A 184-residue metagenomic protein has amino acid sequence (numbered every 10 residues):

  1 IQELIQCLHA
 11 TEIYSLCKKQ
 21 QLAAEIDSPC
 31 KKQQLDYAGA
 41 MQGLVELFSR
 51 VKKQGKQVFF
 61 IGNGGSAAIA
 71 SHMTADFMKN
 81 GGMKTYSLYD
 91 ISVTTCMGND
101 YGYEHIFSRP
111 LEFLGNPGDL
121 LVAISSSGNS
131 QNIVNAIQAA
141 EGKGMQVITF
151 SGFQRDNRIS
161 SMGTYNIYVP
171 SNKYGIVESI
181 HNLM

Functional and structural regions predicted by a protein language model:
I1, M41-L44, A70: Hydrophobic packing residues in well-ordered alpha-helices of helical domains and bundles
I1-Y14, P29-K31: Helix-enriched interaction subdomains in cytosolic or periplasmic regions, typified by TIR/SEFIR signaling/NADase cores
E12-Q21, E25, Q33-Q54: A short, well-structured juxtamembrane/interface segment
P29, L44-L47, G82-M83, S108-R109: Short hydrophobic/aromatic-rich motifs at helix boundaries and adjacent loops
F60-M184: Glycine-rich phosphate-binding loops that contact phosphosugars or nucleotide phosphates
